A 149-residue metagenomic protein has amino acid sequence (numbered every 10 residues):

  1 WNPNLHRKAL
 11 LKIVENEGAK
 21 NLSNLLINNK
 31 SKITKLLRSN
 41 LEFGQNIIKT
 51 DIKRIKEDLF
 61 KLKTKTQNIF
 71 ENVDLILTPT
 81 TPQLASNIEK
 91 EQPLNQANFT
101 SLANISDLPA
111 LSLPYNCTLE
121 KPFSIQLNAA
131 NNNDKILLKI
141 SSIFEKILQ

Functional and structural regions predicted by a protein language model:
W1: Acidic-enriched catalytic cores of C-N bond-cleaving enzymes acting on peptides and small amides
A9-F60, Q67, S112-S124: Short helix-loop capping/hinge segments that flank enzyme active sites or metal/cofactor-binding pockets
L10, R54, Q83-S101: Short, surface-exposed loop/helix-turn segments at secondary-structure junctions that function as lids/hinges flanking
I47, K53, E57, I105-Q149: Structural helix-boundary/capping segments
K65-Q67, P93-P114: Small-aliphatic-rich amphipathic alpha-helix that forms the alpha element of a beta-alpha
T80: Glycine-rich, N-terminal phosphate-binding loop of Rossmann-like dinucleotide-binding domains
